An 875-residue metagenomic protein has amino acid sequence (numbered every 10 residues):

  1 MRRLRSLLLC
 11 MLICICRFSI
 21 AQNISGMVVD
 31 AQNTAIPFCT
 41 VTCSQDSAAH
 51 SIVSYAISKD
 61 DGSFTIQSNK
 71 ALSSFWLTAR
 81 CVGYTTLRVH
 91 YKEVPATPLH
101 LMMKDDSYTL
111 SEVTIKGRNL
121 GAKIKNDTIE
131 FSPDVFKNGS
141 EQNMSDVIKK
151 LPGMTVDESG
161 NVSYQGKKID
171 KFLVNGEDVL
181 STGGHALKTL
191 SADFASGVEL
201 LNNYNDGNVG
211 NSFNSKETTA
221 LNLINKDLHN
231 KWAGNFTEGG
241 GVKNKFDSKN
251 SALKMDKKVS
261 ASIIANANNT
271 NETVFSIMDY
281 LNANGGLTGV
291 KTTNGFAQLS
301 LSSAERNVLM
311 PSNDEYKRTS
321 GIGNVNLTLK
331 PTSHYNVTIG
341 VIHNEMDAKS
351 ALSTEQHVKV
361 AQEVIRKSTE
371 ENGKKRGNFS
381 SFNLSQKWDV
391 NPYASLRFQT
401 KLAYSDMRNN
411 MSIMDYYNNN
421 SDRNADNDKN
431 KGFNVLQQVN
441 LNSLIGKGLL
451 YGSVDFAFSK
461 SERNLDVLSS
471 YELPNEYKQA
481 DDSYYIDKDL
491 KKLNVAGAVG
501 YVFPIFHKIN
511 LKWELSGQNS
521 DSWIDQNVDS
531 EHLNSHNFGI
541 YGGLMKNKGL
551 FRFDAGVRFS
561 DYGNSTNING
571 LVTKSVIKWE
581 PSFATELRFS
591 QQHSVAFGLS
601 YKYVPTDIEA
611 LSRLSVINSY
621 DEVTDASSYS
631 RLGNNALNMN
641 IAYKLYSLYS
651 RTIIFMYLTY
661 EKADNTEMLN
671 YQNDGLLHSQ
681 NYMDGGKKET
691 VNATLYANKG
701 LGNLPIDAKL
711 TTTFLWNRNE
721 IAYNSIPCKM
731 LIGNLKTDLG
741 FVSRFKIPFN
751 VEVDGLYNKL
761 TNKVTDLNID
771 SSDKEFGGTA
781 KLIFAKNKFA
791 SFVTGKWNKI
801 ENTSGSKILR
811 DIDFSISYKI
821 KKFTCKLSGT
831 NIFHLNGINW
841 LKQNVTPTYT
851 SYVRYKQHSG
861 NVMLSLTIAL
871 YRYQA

Functional and structural regions predicted by a protein language model:
M27, N33, D61-S63, T85-K92 (+12 more regions): Membrane-proximal, glycine/serine-rich, low-complexity loop/turn segments characteristic of large bacterial
Q32-S47, L72: Short, ordered, surface-exposed loop/turn motifs in non-cytosolic proteins
Q45-S51, S73-V89: A short, solvent-exposed loop/turn motif at the edges and junctions of modular extracellular/periplasmic domains
S47-S63: Short, acidic Ser/Thr/Gly-rich low-complexity loop/linker segments typical of extracellular and cell-surface proteins
W232-V242, A261-A265, V557-G563, S627-Y629 (+3 more regions): Transmembrane beta-strand segments that form the barrel wall of outer-membrane beta-barrel proteins
S276, L299-L301, E305-R318, K349-K359 (+18 more regions): Extracellular/periplasm-exposed beta-strand and loop segments of Gram-negative cell-envelope proteins, dominated by
T328-M346, G377-S412, S421-N569, S647 (+3 more regions): Face-selective signature of the C-terminal outer-membrane beta-barrel domain
N734-K759, L767-A875: Conserved C-terminal beta-signal and adjacent last beta-strands/turns of outer-membrane beta-barrel proteins
